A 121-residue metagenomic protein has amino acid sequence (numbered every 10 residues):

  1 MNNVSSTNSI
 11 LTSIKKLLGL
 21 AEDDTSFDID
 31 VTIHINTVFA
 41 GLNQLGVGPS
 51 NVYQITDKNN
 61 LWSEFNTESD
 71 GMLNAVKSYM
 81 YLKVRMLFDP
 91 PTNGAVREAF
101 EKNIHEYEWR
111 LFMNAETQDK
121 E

Functional and structural regions predicted by a protein language model:
M1-M72, E108-E121: Conserved short "hinge" loops at termini or chain/domain junctions
S9-L17, L82-N114: Short, compact, well-ordered microdomains
N36-N43, Y81, R85, D89: Amphipathic alpha-helical core segments of compact helical bundles
V52, S78-M80, E106: Intrinsically disordered, low-complexity N-terminal regions enriched in serine/proline/glycine with scattered basic
T67-R85: Amphipathic protein-protein interaction modules
